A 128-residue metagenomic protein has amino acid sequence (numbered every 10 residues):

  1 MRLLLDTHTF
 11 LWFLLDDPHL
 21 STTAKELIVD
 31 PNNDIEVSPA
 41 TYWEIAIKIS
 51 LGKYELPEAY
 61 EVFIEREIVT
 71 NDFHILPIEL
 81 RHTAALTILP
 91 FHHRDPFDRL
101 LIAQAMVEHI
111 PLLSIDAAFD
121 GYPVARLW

Functional and structural regions predicted by a protein language model:
M1-V37, L51-R66, E108, A117-D120: Short, well-structured N-terminal submotif of metal-dependent ribonuclease cores
D6, E44, D98, D116: Acidic active-site catalytic centers that drive phospho-/nucleotidyl reactions and related ester hydrolyses
T7-H8, I45, L86, A105: Generic structural signal for small/hydrophobic residues in well-ordered secondary structure, especially within
P57-E61, E65, V69-I115: Active-site neighborhoods of divalent-metal-dependent phosphate/nucleic-acid chemistry enzymes
P111-L113, A117-L127: Charged phosphate-binding loop/patch that engages nucleotide di/tri-phosphates or the phosphate backbone of nucleic
